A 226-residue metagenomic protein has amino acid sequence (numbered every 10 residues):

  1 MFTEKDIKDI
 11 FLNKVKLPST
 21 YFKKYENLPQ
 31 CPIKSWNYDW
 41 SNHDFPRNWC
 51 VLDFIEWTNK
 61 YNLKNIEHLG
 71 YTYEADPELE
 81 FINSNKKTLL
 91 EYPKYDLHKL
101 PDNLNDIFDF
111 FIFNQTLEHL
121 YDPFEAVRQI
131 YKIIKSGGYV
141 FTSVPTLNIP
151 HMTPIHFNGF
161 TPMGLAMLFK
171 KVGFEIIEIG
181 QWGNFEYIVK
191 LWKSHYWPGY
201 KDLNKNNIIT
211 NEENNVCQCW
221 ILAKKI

Functional and structural regions predicted by a protein language model:
M1-D106, F110, F124-V127, V216-C219: Conserved N-terminal segment of class I S-adenosyl-L-methionine
S41, L117, T210: Charge-dense, low-complexity intrinsically disordered segments
L63-I66, F108, K132-K135, G173 (+1 more regions): Secondary-structure boundary/capping motif
F81, K132, K170: Short, surface-exposed basic-aromatic patches at helix termini and helix-loop junctions that form
S84-L89, G137, G173-I176: A generic structural signal for alpha->beta connector loops
F110-T116: A short beta-strand submotif of the Rossmann-like class I SAM-dependent methyltransferase core that lines
Y121-E125, Q129, Y139-I226: S-adenosyl-L-methionine-dependent methyltransferase catalytic module, highlighting the catalytic core
